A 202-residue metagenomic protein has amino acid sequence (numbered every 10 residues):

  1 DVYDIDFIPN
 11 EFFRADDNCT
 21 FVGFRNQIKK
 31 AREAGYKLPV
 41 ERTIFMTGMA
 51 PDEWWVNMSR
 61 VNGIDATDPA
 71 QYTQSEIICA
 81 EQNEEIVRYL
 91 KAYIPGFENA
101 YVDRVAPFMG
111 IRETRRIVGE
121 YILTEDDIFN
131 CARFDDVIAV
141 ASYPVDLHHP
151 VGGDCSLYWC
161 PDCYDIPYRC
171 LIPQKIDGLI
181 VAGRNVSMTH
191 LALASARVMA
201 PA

Functional and structural regions predicted by a protein language model:
D1-V181, V186-T189: Mobile, glycine/GP-rich and aromatic-enriched active-site lid/loop segments adjacent to catalytic centers
H190-A202: A conserved FAD-binding loop/helix module that cradles the flavin
